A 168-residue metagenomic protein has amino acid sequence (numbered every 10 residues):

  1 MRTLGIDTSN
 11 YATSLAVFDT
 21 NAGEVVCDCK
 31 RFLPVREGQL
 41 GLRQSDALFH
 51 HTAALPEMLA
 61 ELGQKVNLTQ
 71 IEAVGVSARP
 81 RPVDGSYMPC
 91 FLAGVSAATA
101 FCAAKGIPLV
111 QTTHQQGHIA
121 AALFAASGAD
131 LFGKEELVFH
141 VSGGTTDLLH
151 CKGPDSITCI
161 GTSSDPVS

Functional and structural regions predicted by a protein language model:
M1-S168: Short acidic/glycine-rich loops and adjacent helix/strand connectors that line catalytic pockets where negatively
